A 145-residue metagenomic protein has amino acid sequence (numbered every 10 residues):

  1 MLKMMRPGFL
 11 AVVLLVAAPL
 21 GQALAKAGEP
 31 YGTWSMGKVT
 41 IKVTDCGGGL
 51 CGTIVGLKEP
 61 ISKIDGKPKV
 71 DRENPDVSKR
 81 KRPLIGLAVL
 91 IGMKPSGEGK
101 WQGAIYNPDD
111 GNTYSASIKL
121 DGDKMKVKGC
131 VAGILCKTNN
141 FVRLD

Functional and structural regions predicted by a protein language model:
M1-L10: Bacterial N-terminal signal peptides that target proteins for export
A11-P19: Bacterial N-terminal signal peptides
G21-T33, C136: N-terminal helix-cap/turn-to-beta initiation motif at the start of protein domains
S35-S96, K119: Short, solvent-exposed loop/hinge segments that bridge or flank secondary-structure elements
D45-G47, I54-G56, I105-N107, L120 (+2 more regions): A mature extracytoplasmic/lumenal domain signature
L50, K100-W101, M125-K126: Hydrophobic residues embedded in beta-strands of well-ordered beta-sheets
I85-D110, Y114: Mid-chain, well-packed structural core segment of small domains
P108-D110, S115-I118, M125-T138: Short, exposed beta-strand-loop hairpins at the edges of beta-sheets in extracellular/periplasmic proteins
